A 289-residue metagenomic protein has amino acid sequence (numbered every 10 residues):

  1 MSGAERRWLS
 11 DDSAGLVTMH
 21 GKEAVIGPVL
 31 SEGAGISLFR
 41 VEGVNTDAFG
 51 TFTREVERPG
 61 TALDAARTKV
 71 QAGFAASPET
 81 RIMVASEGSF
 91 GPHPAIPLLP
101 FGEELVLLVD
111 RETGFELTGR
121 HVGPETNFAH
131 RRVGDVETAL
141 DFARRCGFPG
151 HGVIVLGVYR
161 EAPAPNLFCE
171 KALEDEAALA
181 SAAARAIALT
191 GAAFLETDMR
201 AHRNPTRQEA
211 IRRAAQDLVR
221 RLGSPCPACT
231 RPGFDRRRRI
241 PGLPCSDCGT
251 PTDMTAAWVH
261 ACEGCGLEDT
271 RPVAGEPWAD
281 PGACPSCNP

Functional and structural regions predicted by a protein language model:
A4-L30: N-terminal beta1-alpha1 ligand-phosphate binding loop
A24, S31-P59: N-terminal, Lys/Arg-enriched amphipathic/low-complexity engagement segments that precede the first folded domain
T53-M83: Short, structured active-site "lid" loops
S77-G91, C245: A short, hydrophobic beta-strand-centered structural micro-motif
E104-V109: Short beta-strand scaffold segments in enzyme catalytic cores
E116-V153: Compact, glycine/acidic-enriched structural inserts
A143-P225: Active-site rim beta-loop-alpha module in soluble metabolic enzymes
R213-P289: Cys/His-rich short segments
